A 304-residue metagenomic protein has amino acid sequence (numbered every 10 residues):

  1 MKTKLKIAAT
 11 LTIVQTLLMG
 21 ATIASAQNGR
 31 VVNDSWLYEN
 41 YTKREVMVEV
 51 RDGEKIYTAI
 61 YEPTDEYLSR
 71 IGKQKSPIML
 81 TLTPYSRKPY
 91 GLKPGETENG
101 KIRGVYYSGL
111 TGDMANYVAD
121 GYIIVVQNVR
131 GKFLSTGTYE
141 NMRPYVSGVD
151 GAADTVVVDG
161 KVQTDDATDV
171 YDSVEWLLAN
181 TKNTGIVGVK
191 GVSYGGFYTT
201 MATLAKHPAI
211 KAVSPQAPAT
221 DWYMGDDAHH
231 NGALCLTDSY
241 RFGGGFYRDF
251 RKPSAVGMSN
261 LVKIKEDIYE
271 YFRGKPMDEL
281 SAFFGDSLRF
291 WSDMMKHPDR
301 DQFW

Functional and structural regions predicted by a protein language model:
M1-T12: Bacterial N-terminal signal peptides that target proteins for export
T10-G20: Bacterial N-terminal signal peptides
R30-Q74: N-terminal cap/lid segment of alpha/beta-hydrolase-fold proteins
R70-L178: Cap/lid segment of the alpha/beta-hydrolase catalytic domain
G100-R103, Y107-D113, A119, P144-T155 (+4 more regions): Accessory cap/linker subdomain of secreted extracellular hydrolases
S135, S193-Y194, A217: Catalytic nucleophile serine of serine hydrolases, specifically the conserved "nucleophile elbow" pentapeptide
T181-S193: Alpha/beta-hydrolase fold nucleophile elbow
G191-M201: Glycine-rich nucleophile elbow surrounding the catalytic serine of serine-hydrolase chemistry
